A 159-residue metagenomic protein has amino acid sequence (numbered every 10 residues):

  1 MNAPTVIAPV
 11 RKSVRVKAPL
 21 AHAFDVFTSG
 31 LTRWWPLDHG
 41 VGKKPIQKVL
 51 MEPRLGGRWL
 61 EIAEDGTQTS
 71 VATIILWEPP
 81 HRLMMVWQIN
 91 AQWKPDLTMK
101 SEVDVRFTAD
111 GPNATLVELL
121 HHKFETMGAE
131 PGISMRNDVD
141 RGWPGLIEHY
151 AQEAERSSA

Functional and structural regions predicted by a protein language model:
M1-I46: Hydrophobic ligand-binding cavity/cleft-lining segments
K12-V16, L119-H121, W143: A structural signal for short, well-ordered beta-strand segments
V16-A18, P53, L76: Conserved strand-loop elements at the edges of beta-sheets that form or border functional pockets
A23-F27, W59, I74, M85 (+3 more regions): Hydrophobic pocket/interface hotspot
T28-T32, P79, E148: Solvent-exposed alpha-helix faces
G30-V71: Short beta-edge strand/loop motif at the mouth of beta-sheet-based domains
V49-L50, E64-A114, H122: Hydrophobic-ligand binding "helix-grip"
K123-A159: A conserved amphipathic terminal alpha-helix motif
